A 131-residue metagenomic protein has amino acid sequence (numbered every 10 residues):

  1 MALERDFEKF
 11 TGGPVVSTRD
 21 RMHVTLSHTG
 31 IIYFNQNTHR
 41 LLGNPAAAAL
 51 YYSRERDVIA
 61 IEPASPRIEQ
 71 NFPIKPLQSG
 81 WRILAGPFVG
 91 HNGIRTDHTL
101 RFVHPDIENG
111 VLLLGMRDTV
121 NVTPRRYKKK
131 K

Functional and structural regions predicted by a protein language model:
A2-I31, Q36-N37, L42-K131: Long, contiguous, secondary-structure-rich segments that constitute the structural scaffold of globular domains
